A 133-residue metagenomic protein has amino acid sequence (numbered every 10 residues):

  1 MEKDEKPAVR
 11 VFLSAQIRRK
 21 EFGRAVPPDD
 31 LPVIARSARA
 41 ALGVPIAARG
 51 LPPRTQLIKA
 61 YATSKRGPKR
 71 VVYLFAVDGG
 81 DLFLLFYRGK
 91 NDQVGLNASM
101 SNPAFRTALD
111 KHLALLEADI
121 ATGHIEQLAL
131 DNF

Functional and structural regions predicted by a protein language model:
M1-V33, A114-F133: Arg/Lys-rich, positively charged N-terminal/basic patches that mediate binding to nucleic acids
D4, L13, D29, P45-A47 (+2 more regions): Short, well-ordered helical secondary-structure segments
S14-E21, G43, T55, S99: A near-ubiquitous, low-amplitude feature marking generic local secondary-structure context
R24-R49: Short, well-structured hydrophobic secondary-structure segments
D30, I34, P68-V71, S101-A108: Amphipathic alpha-helical interface surfaces
V44-G95: Basic/aromatic recognition patch in beta-strand/loop cores that engages polyanionic ligands
L74-F133: Enriched for short, Lys/Arg-rich terminal
